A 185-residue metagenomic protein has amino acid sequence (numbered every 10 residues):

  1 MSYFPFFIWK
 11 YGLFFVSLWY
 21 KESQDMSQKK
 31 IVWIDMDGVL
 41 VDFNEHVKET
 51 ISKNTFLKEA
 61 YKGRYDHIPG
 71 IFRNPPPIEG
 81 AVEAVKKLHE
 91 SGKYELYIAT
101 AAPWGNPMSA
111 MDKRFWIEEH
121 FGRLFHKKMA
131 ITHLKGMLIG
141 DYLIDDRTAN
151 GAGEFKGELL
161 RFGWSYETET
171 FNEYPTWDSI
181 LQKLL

Functional and structural regions predicted by a protein language model:
S27-F72: Active-site neighborhood of HAD-like aspartate-dependent phosphohydrolases
D66-P75, T100-G105: Surface-exposed cleft-lining segments at the edges of enzyme active sites
A81-M111, I117: Substrate-recognition element of Asp-dependent hydrolases with the DxDx(T/V) motif
A99-W104, K113-R114, E118-M137: A short, structured active-site edge motif that brings together acidic residues
K128-E154: Conserved Lys-Pro-Asp/Glu-containing loop-to-beta segment of HAD-superfamily phosphomonoesterases, centered on
I144-P175: Acidic, Mg2+-coordinating phosphoryl-transfer loop and its flanking beta/alpha structural elements, shared across
